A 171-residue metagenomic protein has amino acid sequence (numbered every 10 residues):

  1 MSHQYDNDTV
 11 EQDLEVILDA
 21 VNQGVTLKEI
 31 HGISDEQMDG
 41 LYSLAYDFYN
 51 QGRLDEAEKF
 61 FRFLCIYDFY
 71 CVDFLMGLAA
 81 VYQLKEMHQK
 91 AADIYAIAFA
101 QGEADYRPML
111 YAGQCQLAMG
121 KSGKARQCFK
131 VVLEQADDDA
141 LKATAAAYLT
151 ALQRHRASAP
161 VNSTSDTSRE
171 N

Functional and structural regions predicted by a protein language model:
M1-Q37: Long, contiguous interaction/recruitment modules in multidomain scaffold/adaptor proteins
D35-R107: Alpha-helical adaptor scaffolds
D93-I97, R126-V132, P160-S168: Alpha-helical repeat scaffolds
L117-A140, A146-R154: TPR/TPR-like (Sel1-like) alpha-helical repeat modules
K142-N171: Acidic/histidine-enriched, glycine/proline-rich intrinsically disordered or flexible terminal extensions
